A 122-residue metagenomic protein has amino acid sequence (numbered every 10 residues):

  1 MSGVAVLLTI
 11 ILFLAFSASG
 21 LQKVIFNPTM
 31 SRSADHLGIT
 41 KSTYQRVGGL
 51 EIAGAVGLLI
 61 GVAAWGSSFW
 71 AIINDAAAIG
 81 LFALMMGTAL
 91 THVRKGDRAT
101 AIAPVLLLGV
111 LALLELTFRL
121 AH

Functional and structural regions predicted by a protein language model:
M1-H122: Membrane-interface extramembranous regions
